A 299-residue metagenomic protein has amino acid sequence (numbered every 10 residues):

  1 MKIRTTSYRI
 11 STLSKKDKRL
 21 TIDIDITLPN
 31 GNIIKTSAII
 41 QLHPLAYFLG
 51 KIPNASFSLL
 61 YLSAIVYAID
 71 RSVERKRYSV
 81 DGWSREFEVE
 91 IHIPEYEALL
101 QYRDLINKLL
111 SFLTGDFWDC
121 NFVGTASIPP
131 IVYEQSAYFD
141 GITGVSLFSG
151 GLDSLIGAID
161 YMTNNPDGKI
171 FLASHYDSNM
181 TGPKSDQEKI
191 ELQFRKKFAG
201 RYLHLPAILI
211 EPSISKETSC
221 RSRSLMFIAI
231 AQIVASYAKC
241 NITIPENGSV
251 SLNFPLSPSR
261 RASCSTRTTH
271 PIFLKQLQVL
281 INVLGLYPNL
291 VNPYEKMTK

Functional and structural regions predicted by a protein language model:
M1-S146, A158-K169, A173-I208: RNA-binding accessory domains that recognize and position tRNA/RNA substrates
L45-K51, H175-T298: ATP-dependent adenylate-handling ligase core
S146-L152: Short, glycine-rich nucleotide/cofactor-binding loops
S149, I159-N165, I230-K239: Alpha-helix C-terminal capping segments
D153-G157: Hydrophobic positions on the alpha1 helix immediately C-terminal to the Walker A/P-loop
